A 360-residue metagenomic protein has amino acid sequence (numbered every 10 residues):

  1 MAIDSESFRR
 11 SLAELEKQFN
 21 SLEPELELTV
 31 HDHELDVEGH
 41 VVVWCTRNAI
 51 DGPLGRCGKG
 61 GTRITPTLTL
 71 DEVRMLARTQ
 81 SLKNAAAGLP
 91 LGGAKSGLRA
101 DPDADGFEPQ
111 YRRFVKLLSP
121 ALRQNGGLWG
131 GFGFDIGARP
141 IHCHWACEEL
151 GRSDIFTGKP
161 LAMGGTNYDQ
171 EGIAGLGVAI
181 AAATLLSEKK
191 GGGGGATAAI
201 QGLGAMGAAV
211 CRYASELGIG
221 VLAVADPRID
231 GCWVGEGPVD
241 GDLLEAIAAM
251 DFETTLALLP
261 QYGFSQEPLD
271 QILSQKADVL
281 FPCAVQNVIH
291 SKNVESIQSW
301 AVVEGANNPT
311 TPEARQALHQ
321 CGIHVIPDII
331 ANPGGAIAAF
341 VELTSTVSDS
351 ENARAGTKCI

Functional and structural regions predicted by a protein language model:
M1-H31: Short, Gly/Pro- and small/polar-rich lid/capping loops
D36, V43-L82: N-terminal cap/recognition module
I64-T65, Q80-G193: Glycine/serine-rich phosphate-binding loop and adjoining beta1-alpha1 elements at the start of nucleotide-handling
M75, W129-F134, I155-T157, A223-D226 (+3 more regions): General beta-strand structural signal in soluble alpha/beta enzymes
P160-G165, D169-K276: Glycine-rich phosphate/diphosphate-binding loop of Rossmann-like nucleotide-binding domains
L185, W300-I360: Adenosine-phosphate binding glycine-rich loop
Q266-V279, V285-V302: Rossmann-fold NAD(P) dinucleotide-binding segment
